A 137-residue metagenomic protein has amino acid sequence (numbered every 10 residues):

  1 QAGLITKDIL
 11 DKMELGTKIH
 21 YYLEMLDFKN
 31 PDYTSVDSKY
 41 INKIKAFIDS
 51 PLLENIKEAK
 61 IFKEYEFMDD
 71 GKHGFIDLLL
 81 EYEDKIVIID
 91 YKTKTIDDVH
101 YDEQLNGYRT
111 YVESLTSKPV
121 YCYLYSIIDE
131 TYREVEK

Functional and structural regions predicted by a protein language model:
Q1-I76, L80-E83, Y101-D102, I128: Nuclease catalytic cores
D70-K137: Mg2+/Mn2+-dependent nuclease catalytic core
